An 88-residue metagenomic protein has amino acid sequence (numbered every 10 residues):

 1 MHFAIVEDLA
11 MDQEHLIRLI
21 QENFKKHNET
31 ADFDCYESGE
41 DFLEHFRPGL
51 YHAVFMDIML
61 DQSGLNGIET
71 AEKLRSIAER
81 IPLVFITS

Functional and structural regions predicted by a protein language model:
A4-V6, Y36: Short hydrophobic segments within beta-strands
L9-D34: Two-component/phosphorelay signaling modules centered on CheY-like receiver
I17, D32-A53: Acidic, metal-coordinating helix/loop segments flanking the phosphotransfer/catalytic sites of two-component signaling
L50-H52, A78-P82: His-Asp phosphorelay/catalytic-motif detector in bacterial-type signaling
M59-D61: The short loop immediately C-terminal to the conserved phospho-acceptor aspartate in CheY-like receiver
L65-R80: Short amphipathic alpha-helix used as the core "switch/output" element in two-component signaling
